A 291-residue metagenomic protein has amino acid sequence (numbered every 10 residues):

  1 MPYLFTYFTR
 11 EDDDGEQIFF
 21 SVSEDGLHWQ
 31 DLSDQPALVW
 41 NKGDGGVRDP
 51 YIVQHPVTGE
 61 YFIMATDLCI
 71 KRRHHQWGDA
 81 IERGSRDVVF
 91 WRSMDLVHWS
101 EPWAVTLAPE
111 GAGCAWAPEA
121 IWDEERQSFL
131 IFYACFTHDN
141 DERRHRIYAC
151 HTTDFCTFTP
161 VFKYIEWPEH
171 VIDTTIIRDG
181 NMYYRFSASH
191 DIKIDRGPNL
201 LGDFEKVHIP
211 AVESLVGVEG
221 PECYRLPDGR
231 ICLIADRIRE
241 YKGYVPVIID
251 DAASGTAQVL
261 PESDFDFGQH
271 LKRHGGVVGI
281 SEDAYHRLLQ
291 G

Functional and structural regions predicted by a protein language model:
M1-G291: Carbohydrate-active catalytic/glycan-binding domains of CAZyme proteins, especially the secreted or lumenal ectodomains
